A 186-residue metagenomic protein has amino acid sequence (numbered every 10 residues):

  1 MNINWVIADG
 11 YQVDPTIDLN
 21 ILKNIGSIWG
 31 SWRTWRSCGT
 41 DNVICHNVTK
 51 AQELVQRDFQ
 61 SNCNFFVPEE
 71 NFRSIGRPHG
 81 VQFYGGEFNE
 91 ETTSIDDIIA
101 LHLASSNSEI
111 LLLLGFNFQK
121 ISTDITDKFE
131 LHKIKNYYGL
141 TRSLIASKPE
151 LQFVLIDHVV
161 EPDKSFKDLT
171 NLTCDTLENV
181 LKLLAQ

Functional and structural regions predicted by a protein language model:
M1-Q186: Metal-ion/cofactor- or nucleotide/acyl-coenzyme-handling active-site neighborhoods
